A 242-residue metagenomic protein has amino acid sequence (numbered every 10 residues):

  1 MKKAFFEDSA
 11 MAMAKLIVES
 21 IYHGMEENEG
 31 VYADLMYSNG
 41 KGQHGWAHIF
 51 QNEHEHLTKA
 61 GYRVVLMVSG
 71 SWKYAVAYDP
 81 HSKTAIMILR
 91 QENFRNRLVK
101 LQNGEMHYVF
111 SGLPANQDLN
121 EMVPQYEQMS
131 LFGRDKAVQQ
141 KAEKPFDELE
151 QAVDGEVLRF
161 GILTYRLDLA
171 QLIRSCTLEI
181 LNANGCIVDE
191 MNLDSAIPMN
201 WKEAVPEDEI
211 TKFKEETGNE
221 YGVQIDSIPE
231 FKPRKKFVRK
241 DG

Functional and structural regions predicted by a protein language model:
M1-H44: Interdomain/boundary linker segments immediately adjacent to catalytic/signaling cores
G42, W46, F50, N93: Nuclease catalytic cores
H48, L131, R159-L163: Mature, Sec-exported extracytoplasmic domains of Gram-positive
L57-A85: A short acidic/basic microdomain associated with nuclease active sites
P80-H81, Q91, E179-L181: Secondary-structure transition/turn motif
T84-A142: A recognition module on extended beta-rich or small alphabeta surfaces enriched in W/G with H and D/E
E143-G242: Glycine-rich, aromatic-bearing surface loops/beta-hairpins
